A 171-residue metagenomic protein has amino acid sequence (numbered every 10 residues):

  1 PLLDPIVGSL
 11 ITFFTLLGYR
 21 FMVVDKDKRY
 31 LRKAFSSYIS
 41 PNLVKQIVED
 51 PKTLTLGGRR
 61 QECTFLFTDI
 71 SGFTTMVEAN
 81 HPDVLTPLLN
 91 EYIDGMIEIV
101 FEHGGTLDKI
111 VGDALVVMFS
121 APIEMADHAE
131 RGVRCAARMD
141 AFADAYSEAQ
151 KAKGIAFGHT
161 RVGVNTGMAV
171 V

Functional and structural regions predicted by a protein language model:
P1-Y38: Transmembrane alpha-helices and their extracellular/periplasmic helix-loop junctions in integral membrane proteins
L17, L43-Q46, R138: Alpha-helical scaffold segments in soluble metabolic enzymes
L17, V77-N80, S120-A121: Glycine- and acidic
V24-V111, K151-A156: Juxtacatalytic helix/coil linker segments that couple regulatory or sensory modules to the catalytic cores
Y92, M96, M139, A143-Y146: Hydrophobic alpha-helical packing residues
I99-R131, A145-V171: Catalytic core of nucleotidyl cyclases, primarily class III adenylyl/guanylyl cyclases
E130-A137, A141: Amphipathic alpha-helical segments that line or abut small-molecule/effector binding pockets and mediate allosteric
